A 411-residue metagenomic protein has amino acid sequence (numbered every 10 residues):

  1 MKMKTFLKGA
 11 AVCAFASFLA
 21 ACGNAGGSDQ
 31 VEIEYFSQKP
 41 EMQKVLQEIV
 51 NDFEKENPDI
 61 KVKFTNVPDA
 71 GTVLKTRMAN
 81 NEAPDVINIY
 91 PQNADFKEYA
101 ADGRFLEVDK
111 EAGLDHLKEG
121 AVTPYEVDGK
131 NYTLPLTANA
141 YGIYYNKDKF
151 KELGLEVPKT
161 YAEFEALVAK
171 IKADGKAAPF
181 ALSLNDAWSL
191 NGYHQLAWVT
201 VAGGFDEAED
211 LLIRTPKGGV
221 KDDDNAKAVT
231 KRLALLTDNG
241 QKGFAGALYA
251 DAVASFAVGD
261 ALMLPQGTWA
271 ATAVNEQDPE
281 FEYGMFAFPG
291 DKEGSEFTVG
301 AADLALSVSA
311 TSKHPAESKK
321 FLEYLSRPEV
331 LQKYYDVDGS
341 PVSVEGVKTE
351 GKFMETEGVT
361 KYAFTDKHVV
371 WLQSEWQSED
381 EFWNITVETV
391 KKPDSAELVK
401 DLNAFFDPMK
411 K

Functional and structural regions predicted by a protein language model:
L7-A11, A16, A20-D95, L114 (+8 more regions): Conserved N-terminal structural module of periplasmic/extracytoplasmic solute-binding proteins
K55-E56, K61, N80, E152-L153 (+3 more regions): Extracytoplasmic/periplasmic substrate-recognition and gating elements
T65-L74, Y161-E165, F244-V258: Short helix-initiation/N-cap motifs at beta->coil->alpha
D85, D115-K149, A178-L182, S295-T298 (+1 more regions): A structural signal for short loop-to-beta-strand junctions that line the ligand-binding cleft of periplasmic/secreted
P91-Y141, E165, G284-F286: Hinge/lid segment of periplasmic solute-binding proteins
E126, V299-G300, V337-G346, M354-K411: C-terminal capping/gating helix-and-loop segments adjacent to ligand/active sites or protein-protein/ligand interfaces
Y132-L134, E165-T215, A261: Extracytoplasmic/periplasmic solute-binding protein
L212-A245: Glycine-centered hinge/linker elements that transmit conformational signals in sensory and ligand-binding systems
